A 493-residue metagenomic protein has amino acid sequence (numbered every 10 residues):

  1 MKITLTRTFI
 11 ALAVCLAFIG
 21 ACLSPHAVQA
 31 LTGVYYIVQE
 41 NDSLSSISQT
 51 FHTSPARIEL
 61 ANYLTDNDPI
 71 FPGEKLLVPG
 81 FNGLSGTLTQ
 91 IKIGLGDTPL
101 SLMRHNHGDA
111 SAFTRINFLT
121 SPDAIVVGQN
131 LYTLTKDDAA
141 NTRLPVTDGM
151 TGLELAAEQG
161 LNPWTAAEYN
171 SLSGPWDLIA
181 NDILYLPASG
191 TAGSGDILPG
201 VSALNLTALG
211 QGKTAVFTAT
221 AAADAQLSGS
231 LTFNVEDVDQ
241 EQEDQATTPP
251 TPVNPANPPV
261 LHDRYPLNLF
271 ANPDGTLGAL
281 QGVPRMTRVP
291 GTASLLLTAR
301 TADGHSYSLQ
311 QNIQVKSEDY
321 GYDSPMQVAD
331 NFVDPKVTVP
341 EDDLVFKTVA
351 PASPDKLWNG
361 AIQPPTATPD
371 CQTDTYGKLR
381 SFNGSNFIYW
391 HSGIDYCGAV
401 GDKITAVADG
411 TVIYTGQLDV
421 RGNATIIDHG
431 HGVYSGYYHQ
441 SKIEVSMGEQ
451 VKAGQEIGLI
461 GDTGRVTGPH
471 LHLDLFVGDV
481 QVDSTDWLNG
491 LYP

Functional and structural regions predicted by a protein language model:
A11-C22: Bacterial N-terminal signal peptides
V28-H52, L76, G80-H107, Q129 (+2 more regions): Primarily a LysM-type cell-wall glycan-binding module
N62-Y63, N117-F118, N170-S171, T415 (+1 more regions): Short histidine-centered loop motifs in beta-beta connectors
E74, A406-E444, P469, D474: Zn2+-dependent peptidoglycan hydrolase active-site motif and core
L161, L172, L178-N181, L186 (+2 more regions): Conserved, short, structured surface segments that act as functional micro-motifs
P187-N312, S317: Cationic-aromatic interfacial patches
L309, Q314-R421: Surface-exposed, glycine-biased beta-strand/turn segments
K403-V412, V445-I460: Short, well-structured beta-strand-loop connectors
